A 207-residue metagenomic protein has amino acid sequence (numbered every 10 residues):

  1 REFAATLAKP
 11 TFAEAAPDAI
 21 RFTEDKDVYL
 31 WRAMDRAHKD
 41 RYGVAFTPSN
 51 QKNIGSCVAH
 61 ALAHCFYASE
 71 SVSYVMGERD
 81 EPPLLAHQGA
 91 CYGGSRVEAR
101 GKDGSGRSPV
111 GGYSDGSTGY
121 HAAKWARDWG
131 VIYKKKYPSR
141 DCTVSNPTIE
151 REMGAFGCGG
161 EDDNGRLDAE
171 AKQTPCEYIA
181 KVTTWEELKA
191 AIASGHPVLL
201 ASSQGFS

Functional and structural regions predicted by a protein language model:
R1-P83, V110-K134: Structured alpha-helical subdomains that flank or immediately precede key functional sites
M34, C91-G94, I192-A193: Generic hydrophobic, helix-prone segments enriched in Leu/Val/Ile
V58-Y67, R96-S207: Predominantly the structural core of cysteine protease catalytic domains
E78-K102: Acidic helix-start/capping segments at beta-turn-to-alpha-helix junctions
